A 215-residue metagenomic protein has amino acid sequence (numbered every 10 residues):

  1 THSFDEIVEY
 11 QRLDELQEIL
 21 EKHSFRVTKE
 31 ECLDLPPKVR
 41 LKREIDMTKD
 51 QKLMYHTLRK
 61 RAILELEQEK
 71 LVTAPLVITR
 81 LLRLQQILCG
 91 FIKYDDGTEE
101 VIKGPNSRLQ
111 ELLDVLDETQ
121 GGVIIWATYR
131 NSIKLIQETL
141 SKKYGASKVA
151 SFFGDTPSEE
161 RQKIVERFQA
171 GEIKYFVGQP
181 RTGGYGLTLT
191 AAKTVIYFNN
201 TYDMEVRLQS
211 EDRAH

Functional and structural regions predicted by a protein language model:
T1-E31: Conserved P-loop NTPase motor "coupling/switch" region that bridges the ATPase
Y10-Q11, L16-Q17, W126-T128, G178-P180 (+1 more regions): Short His-Asn-centered micro-motif
L20, T48, D212: Residue-level signature of catalytic and energy-coupling elements of molecular machines, predominantly ATP/GTP-dependent
D34-H56, I63-L187: Conserved Helicase C-terminal RecA-like lobe
F153-P157, N199-M204: Short, acidic/turn-prone active-site loops that include or flank metal/cofactor- and phosphate-binding residues
F176, V195-I196, A214: Short, well-ordered beta-strand core segments
L187-N200: A short beta-strand element within the Helicase C-terminal
D203-H215: Conserved SF2 helicase motif VI
